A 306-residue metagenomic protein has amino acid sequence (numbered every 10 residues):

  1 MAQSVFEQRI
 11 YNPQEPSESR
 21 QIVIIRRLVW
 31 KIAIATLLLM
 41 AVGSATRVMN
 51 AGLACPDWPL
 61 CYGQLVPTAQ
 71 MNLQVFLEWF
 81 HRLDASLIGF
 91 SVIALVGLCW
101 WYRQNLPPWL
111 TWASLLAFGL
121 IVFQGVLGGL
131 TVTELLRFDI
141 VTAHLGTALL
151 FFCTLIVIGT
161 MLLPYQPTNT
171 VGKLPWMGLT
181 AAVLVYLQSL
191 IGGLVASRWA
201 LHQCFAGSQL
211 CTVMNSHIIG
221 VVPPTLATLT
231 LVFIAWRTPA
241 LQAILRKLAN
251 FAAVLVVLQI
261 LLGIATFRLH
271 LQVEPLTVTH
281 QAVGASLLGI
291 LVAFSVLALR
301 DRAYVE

Functional and structural regions predicted by a protein language model:
A2-E306: Polytopic transmembrane helical bundles with strong interfacial aromatic enrichment
